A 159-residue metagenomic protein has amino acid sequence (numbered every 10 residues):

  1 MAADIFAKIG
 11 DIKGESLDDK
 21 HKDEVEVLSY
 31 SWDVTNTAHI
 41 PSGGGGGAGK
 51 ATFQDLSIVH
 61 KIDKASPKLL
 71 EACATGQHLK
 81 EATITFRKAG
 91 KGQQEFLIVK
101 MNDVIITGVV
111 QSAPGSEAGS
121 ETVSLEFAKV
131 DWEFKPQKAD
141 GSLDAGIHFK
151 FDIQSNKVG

Functional and structural regions predicted by a protein language model:
M1-G159: Glycine-rich, low-complexity intrinsically disordered segments
